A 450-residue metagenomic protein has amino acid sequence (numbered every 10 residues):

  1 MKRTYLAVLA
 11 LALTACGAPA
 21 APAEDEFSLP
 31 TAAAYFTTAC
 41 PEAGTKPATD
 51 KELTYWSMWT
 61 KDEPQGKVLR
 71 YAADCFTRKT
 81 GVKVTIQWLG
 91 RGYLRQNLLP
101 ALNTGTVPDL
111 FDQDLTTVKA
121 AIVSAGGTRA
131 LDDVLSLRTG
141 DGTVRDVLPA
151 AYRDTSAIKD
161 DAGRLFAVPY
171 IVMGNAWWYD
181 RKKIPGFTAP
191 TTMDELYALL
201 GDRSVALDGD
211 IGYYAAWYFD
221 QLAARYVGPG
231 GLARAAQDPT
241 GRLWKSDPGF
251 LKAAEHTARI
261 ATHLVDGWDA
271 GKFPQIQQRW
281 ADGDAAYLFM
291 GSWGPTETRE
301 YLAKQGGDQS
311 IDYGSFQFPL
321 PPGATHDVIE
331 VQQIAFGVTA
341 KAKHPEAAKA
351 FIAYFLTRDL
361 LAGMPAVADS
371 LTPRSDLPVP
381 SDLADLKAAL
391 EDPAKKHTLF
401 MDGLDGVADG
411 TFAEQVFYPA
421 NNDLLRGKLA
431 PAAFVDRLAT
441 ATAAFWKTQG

Functional and structural regions predicted by a protein language model:
G17-P19: Bacterial signal peptide processing site
P30-P47, V118-G174: Hinge/lid segment of periplasmic solute-binding proteins
T49-K61, V82-Q87, L110: Short, well-ordered beta-strand elements
Y71, R78-L148, P185-T188, R279 (+4 more regions): Extracytoplasmic "Venus flytrap"/periplasmic binding protein-like
D160, E330, A368-P378, A388-W446: C-terminal capping/gating helix-and-loop segments adjacent to ligand/active sites or protein-protein/ligand interfaces
D161-Y170, N175, E195-R242, G249 (+1 more regions): Extracytoplasmic/periplasmic solute-binding protein
P185, T262, A303-D369, T448: Extracytoplasmic/periplasmic substrate-recognition and gating elements
Q237-D269: Glycine-centered hinge/linker elements that transmit conformational signals in sensory and ligand-binding systems
